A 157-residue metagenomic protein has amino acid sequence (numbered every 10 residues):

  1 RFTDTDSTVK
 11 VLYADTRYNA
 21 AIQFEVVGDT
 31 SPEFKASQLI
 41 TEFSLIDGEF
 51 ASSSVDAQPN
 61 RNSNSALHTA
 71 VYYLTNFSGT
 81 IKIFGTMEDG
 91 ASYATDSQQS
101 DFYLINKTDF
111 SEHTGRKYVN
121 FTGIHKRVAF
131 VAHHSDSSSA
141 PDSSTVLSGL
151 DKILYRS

Functional and structural regions predicted by a protein language model:
F2-F50, S54-N64, Q99-S157: Beta-sandwich interaction modules
R17, L74-G79: Short proline/glycine-enriched turn/loop motifs at strand-loop junctions of beta-rich domains
A66-A70: Structural beta-strand segments of beta-rich domains
G79, S92, I105: Cysteine-centered metal-binding/redox modules
T80-F84: Beta-strand signatures of extracellular beta-sandwich domains
G85-S92: Change "in extracellular beta-sheet-rich domains … of secreted and cell-surface proteins" to "in beta-sheet-rich domains
T95-S97: Carboxylate-dense, calcium-coordinating segments in secreted/extracellular and ER-lumen proteins
